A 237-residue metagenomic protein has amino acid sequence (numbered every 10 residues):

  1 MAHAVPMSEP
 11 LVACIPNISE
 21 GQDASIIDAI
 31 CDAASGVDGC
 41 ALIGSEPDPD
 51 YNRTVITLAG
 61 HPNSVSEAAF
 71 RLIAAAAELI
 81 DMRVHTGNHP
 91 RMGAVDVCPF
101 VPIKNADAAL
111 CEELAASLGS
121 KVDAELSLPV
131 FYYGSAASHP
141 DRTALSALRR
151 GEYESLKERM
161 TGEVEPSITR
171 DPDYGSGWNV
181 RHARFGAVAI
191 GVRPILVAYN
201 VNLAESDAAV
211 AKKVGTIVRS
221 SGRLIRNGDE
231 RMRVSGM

Functional and structural regions predicted by a protein language model:
A4-M237: Long, contiguous binding/interaction regions
